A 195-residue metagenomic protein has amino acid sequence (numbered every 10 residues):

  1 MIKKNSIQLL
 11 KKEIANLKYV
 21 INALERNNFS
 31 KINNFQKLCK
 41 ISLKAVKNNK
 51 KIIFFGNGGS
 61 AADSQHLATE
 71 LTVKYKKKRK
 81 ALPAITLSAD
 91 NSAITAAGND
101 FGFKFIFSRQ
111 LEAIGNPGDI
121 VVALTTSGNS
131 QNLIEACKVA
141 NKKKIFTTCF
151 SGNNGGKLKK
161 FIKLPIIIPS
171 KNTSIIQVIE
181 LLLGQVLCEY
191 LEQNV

Functional and structural regions predicted by a protein language model:
M1-F29: Generic N-terminal amphipathic, Lys/Arg-enriched alpha-helix
S6, N22, K50-K51, S60: Glycine-rich phosphate/diphosphate-binding loops and the adjacent beta-loop-alpha structural elements that coordinate
S6, S30-N34, S60, N141: Residue-level recognition of alpha-helical structural elements
L10, I14, F35-L38, S64: Hydrophobic packing residues in well-ordered alpha-helices of helical domains and bundles
R26-N48: A short, well-structured juxtamembrane/interface segment
I52-I53, T147: Hydrophobic beta-strand scaffold residues
S60, Q65-V195: Glycine-rich phosphate-binding loops that contact phosphosugars or nucleotide phosphates
